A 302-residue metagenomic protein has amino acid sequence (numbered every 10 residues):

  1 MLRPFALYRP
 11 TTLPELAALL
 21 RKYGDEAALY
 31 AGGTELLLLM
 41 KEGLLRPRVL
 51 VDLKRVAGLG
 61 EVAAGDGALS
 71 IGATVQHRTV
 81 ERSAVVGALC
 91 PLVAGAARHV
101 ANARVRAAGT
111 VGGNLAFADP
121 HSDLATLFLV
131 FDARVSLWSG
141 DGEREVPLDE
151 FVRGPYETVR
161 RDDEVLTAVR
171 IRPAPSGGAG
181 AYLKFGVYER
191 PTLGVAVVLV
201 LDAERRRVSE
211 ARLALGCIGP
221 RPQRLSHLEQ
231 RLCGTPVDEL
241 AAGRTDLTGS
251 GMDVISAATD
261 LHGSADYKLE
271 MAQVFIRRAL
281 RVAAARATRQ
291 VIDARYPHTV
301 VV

Functional and structural regions predicted by a protein language model:
M1-V302: C-terminal structural segment of proteins
